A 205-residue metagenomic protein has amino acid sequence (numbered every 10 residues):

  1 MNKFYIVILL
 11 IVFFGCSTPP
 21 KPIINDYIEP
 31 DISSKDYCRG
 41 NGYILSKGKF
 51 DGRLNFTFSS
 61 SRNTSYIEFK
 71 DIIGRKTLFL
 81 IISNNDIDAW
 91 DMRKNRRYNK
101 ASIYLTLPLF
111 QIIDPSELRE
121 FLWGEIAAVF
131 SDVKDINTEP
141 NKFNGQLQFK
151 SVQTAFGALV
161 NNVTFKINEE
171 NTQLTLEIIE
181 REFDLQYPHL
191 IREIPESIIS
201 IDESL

Functional and structural regions predicted by a protein language model:
N2-L9: Sec-dependent signal peptide recognition, specifically the positively charged N-region followed immediately by
V12-G15: C-terminal motif of bacterial Sec signal peptides marking the signal peptidase cleavage site
S17-I23: Bacterial lipoprotein signal-peptidase II cleavage site
T18, M92-K94, D135-L205: Non-transmembrane domains of secretory- and envelope-associated proteins
P30-K49: A short, Trp-centered hydrophobic/proline-enriched beta-strand micro-motif
G48-D51, K70-T77, E170: Solvent-exposed loop/turn segments connecting transmembrane beta-strands in outer-membrane beta-barrel proteins
T64-S116: An acidic-aromatic
L105-T138: Solvent-exposed helix/loop surface patches that form functional interfaces
